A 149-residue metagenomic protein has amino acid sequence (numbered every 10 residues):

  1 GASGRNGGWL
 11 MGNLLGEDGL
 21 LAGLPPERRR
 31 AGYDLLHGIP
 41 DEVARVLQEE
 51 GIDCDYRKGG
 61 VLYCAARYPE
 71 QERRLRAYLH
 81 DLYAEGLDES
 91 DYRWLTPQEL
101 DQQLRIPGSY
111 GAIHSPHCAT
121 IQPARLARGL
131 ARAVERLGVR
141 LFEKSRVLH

Functional and structural regions predicted by a protein language model:
G1-A2: Active-site cofactor/substrate anionic-group-binding motifs, chiefly glycine- and Lys/Arg-rich phosphate-binding loops
R5-L35: Glycine-rich active-site loop/strand segments that organize a redox cofactor
G8, G60-L62, S145: Extracytoplasmic/periplasmic beta-strand context in beta-sandwich domains, especially the cupredoxin/COX2 CuA-binding
L14, T96, S145: Residues at the C-termini of beta-strands that transition into short coil/loop
G23-A133: Rossmann-like flavin
V134-H149: A conserved beta-strand/loop element that lines the FAD pocket in flavoprotein oxidoreductases
